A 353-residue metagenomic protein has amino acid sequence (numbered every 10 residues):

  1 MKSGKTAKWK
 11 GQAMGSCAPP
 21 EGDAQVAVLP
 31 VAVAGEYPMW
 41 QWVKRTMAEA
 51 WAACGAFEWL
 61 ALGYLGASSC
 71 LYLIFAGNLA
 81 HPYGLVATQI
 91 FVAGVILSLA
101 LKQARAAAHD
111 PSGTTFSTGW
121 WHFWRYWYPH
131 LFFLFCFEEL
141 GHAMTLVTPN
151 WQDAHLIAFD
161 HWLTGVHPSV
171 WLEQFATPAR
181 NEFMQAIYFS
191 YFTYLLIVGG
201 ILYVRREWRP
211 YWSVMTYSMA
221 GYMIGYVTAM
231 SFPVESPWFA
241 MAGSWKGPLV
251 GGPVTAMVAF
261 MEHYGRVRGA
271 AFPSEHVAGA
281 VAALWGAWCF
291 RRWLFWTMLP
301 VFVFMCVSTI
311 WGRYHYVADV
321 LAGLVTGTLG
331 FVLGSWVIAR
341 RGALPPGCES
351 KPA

Functional and structural regions predicted by a protein language model:
C17-A52, A106-W121, A343-A353: Membrane-interfacial, low-structure loops and terminal tails that flank and connect transmembrane helices in multi-pass
G35-E36, W40-A93, F116, W124-L195: N-terminal transmembrane-helix/juxtamembrane module of multi-pass inner/ER membrane proteins
Y64-L73, Y222-A229, F302-W311: Aromatic-anchored segments of alpha-helical transmembrane domains
H122-Y128, L196-F232, A240, M298: Interfacial segments of alpha-helical transmembrane regions
E138-A154, A158, G221-G247: Transmembrane alpha-helix/helix-exit interface in multi-pass inner-membrane proteins
I197-V204, V277-F295, V325-W336: Membrane-interfacial alpha-helical segments at the cytosolic side of multi-pass membrane proteins
V227-F290: Membrane-interfacial catalytic/cofactor-binding modules of polytopic membrane enzymes
S236-P237, A271, F304-G330: Interfacial helix-loop-helix junctions of multi-pass membrane proteins
